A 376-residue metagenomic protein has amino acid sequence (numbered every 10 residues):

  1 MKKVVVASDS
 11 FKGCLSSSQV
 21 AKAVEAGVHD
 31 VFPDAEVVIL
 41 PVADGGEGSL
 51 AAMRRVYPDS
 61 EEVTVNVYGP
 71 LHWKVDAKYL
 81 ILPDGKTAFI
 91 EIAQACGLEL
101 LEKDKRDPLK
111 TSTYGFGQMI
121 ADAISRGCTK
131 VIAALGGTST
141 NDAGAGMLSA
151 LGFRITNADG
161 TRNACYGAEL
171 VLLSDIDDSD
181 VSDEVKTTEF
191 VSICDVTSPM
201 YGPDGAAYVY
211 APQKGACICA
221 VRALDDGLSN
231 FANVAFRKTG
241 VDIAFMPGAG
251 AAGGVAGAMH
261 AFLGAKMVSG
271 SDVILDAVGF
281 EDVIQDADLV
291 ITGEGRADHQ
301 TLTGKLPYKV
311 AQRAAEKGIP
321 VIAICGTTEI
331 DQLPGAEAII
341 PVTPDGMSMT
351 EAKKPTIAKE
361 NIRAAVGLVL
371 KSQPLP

Functional and structural regions predicted by a protein language model:
M1-L135, S139-P376: N-terminal loops that bind phosphate or other acidic moieties and the adjacent beta-alpha structural core
